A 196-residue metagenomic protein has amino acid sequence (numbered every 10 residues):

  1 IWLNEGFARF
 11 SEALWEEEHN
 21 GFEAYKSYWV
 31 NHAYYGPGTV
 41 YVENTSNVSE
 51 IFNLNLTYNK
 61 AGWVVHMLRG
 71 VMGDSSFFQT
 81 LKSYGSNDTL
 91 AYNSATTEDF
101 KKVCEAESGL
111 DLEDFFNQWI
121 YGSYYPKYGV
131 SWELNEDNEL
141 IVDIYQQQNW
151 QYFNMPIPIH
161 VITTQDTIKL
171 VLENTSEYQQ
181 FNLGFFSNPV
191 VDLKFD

Functional and structural regions predicted by a protein language model:
I1, E50-L56, N87-Y92, Q147-W150 (+2 more regions): Short, contiguous acidic/charged loop-to-helix segments that flank catalytic cores in large enzymes
I1-E5, Q79-S83, M155-I159, E173-N174: Composition- and surface-driven signal marking solvent-exposed, interaction-prone regions in large proteins
I1-K26: Zinc-dependent metallopeptidase catalytic helix centered on the HExxH motif and its immediate flanking segment
W2, L54-V142: Amphipathic alpha-helical substructures
A8-F10, L90-Y92, K127, W150-Q151: Flexible loop/turn segments at secondary-structure boundaries
A24-V30, N117-Q118: Short, flexible loop/turn segments with low-complexity composition
H32-N47: Active-site-adjacent bridging/hinge elements
L112-E113, K127-Y128, W132-F195: Beta-strand-rich binding/interaction modules
